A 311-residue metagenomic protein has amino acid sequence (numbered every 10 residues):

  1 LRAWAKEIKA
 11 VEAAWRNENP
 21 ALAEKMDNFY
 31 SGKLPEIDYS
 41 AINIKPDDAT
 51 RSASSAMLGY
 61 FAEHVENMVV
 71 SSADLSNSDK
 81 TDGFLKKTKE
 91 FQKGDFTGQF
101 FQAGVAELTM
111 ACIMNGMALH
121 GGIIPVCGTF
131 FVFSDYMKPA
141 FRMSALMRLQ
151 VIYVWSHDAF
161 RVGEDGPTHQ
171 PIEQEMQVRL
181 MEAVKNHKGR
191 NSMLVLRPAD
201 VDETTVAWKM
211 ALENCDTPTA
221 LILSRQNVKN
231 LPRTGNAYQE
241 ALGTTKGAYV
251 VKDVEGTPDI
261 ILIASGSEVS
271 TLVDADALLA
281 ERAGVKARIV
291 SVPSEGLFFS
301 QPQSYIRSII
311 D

Functional and structural regions predicted by a protein language model:
L1-A106, G116, I261, S265-S267 (+2 more regions): Conserved acidic/glycine
K6, A10-A13, N17, E63-E66 (+7 more regions): Generic secondary-structure signature for well-ordered alpha-helical cores
Y39, F96, H120-V126, G189-S192 (+1 more regions): Short, surface-exposed connector motifs at secondary-structure boundaries
P46-R51, P198-T205, S270: Active-site glycine- and acidic-residue-rich loops that bind and position anionic ligands or nucleotide-like cofactors
V69-S71, I124-G128, I152-V154, P218-S224 (+1 more regions): Structural motif
S76-E182, E203-V206, V273, L278 (+2 more regions): Thiamine diphosphate
W155-S156, G189-R190, P198: Conserved alpha/beta enzyme-core scaffolds, especially Rossmann-like or related mixed alpha/beta domains that build
R161-L180, V184-R190, L194-V195, T204 (+1 more regions): Thiamine diphosphate
